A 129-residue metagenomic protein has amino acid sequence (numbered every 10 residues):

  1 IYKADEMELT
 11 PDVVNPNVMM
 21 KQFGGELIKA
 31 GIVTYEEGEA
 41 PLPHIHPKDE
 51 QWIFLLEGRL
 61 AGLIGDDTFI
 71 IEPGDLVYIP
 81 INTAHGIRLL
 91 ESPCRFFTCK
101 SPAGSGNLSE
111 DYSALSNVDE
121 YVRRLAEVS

Functional and structural regions predicted by a protein language model:
M7-P43: A short glycine-rich, His/Asp/Glu-containing loop-to-beta-strand
E26-I28, E36-E39, R59-L60, T68 (+1 more regions): Short, charged/polar surface micro-motifs in flexible loops or helix N-caps
L27-K29, G86-S129: Double-stranded beta-helix
I28, E37, K48, D67 (+2 more regions): A generic "binding-loop/recognition-motif" signal
G31, L55-L56, L63, E72 (+2 more regions): Beta-strand residues in well-ordered beta-sheet regions across diverse protein folds
T34-E36, I45-G62, C99: Short, conserved beta-strand element in jelly-roll/cupin
P43, G62-L63, I79, H85-E91 (+1 more regions): Short beta-strand His + acidic residue motifs that chelate non-heme Fe in jelly-roll/DSBH and cupin folds
D66-I81: Short acidic-glycine-tyrosine-enriched beta hairpin
